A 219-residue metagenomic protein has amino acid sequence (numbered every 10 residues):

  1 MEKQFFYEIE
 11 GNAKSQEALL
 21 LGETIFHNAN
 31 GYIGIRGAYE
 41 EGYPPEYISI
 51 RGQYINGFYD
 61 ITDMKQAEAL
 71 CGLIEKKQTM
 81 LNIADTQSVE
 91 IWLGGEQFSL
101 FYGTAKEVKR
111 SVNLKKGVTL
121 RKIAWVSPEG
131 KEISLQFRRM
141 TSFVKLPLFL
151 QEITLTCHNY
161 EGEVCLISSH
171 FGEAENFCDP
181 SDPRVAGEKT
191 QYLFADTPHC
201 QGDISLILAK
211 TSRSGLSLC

Functional and structural regions predicted by a protein language model:
E2-C219: Beta-sandwich/jelly-roll carbohydrate-recognition scaffolds of carbohydrate-active enzymes
